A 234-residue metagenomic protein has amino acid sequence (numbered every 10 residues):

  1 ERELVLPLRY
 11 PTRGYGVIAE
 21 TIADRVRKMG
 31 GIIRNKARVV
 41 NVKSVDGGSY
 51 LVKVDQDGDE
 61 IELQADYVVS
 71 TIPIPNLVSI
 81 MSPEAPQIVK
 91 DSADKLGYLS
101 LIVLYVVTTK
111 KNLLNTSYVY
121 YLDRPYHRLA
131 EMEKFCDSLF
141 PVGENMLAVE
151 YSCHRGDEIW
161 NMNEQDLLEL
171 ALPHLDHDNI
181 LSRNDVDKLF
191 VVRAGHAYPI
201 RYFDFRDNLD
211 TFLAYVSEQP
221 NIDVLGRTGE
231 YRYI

Functional and structural regions predicted by a protein language model:
E1-V42, Y50, Q64: Active-site/ligand-binding neighborhood in enzyme catalytic cores
L6-R9, G156-I159, R232: Active-site rim elements
T12, G16, N161-Q165, I234: Short, solvent-exposed loop/helix junctions and linker helices that flank or host conserved functional motifs
I33-N35, S70, V224: A structural signal for the hydrophobic beta-strands that form the central parallel beta-sheet of Rossmann-like
A37-I180, N184, V192, L213-E218: Mid-domain catalytic core of redox enzymes that form a hydrophobic substrate pocket/lid adjacent to a catalytic redox
L181-R232: A glycine-rich dinucleotide-binding beta-alpha-beta segment and adjacent secondary-structure elements that constitute
